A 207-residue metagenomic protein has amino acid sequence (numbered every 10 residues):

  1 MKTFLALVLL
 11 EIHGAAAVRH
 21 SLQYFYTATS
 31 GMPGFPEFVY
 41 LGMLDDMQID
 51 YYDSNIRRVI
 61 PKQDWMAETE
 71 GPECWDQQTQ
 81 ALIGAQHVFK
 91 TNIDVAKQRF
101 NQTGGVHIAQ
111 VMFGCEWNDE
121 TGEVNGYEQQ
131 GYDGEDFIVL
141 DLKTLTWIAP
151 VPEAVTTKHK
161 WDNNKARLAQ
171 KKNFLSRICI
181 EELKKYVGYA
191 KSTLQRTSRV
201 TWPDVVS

Functional and structural regions predicted by a protein language model:
M1-S207: Extracellular/lumenal regions of secretory-pathway proteins
